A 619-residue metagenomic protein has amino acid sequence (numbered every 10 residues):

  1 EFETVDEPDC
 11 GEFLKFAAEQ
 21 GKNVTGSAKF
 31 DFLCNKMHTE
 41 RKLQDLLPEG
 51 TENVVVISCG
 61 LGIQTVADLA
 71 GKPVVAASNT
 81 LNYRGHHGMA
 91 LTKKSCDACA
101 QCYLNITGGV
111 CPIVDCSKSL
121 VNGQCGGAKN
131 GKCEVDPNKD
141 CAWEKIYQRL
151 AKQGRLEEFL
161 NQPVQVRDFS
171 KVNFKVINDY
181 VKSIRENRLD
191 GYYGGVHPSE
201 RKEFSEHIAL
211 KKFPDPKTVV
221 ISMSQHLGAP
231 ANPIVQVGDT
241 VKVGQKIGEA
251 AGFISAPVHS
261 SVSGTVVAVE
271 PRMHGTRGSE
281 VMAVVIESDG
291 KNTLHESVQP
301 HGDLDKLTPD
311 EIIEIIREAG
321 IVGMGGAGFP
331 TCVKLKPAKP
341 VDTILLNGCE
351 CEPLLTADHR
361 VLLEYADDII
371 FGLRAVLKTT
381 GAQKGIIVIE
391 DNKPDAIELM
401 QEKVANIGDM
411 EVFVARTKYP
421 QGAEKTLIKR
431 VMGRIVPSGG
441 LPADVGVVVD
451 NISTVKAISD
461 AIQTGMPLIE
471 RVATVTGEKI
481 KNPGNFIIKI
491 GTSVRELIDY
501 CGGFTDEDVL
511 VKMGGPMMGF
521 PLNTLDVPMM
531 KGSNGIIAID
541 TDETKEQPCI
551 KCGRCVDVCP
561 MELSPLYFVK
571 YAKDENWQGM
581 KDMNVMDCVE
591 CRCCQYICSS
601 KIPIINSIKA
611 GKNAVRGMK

Functional and structural regions predicted by a protein language model:
E1-L69, Y147, R360-E364, N392: Cofactor-cradling patches in redox/metallo enzymes
T80, G108-A151, Q162, S533-E546 (+2 more regions): Ferredoxin-type iron-sulfur electron-transfer modules in oxidoreductases and energy-metabolism complexes
S117-I184, P340-T343, N347-E350, L355 (+3 more regions): Internal alpha/beta core interface subdomains
I184-I234, V285: N-terminal, Lys/Arg-enriched amphipathic/low-complexity engagement segments that precede the first folded domain
Q236-E249, A268: Short, well-structured beta-strand-loop connectors
G264-V266: Conserved hydrophobic positions within beta-strands
A268, M273-F329, A338-K339, P394: Acidic low-complexity segments
Q383-V494, Y500-E507, G515: Hydrophobic alpha-helical positions that pack around
